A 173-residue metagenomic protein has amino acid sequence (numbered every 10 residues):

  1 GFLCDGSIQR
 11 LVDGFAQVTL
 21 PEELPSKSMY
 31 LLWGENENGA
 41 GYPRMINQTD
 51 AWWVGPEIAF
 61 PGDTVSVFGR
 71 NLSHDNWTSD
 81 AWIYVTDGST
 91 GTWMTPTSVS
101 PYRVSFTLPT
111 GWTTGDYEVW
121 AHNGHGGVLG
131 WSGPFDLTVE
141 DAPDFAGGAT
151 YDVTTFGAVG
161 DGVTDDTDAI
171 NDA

Functional and structural regions predicted by a protein language model:
G1, M29, N36-W82, G130-D141: Beta-strand/beta-sandwich contexts
F2-D5, E37, Y84-W93: Change "in extracellular beta-sheet-rich domains … of secreted and cell-surface proteins" to "in beta-sheet-rich domains
C4-T19, T97-T107: Aromatic sugar-binding surface patches on proteins that engage polysaccharides or sugar-phosphate polymers
E22-S28, L108-G115: Surface-exposed, short loops/turns at beta-strand junctions within beta-sandwich domains
L31-E35, E118-H122: Extracellular recognition modules
V139-G157: An acidic-aromatic substrate-binding cleft motif
V153-A173: Acidic Gly/Asp/Thr-rich repetitive segments characteristic of extracellular carbohydrate-active and adhesion proteins
